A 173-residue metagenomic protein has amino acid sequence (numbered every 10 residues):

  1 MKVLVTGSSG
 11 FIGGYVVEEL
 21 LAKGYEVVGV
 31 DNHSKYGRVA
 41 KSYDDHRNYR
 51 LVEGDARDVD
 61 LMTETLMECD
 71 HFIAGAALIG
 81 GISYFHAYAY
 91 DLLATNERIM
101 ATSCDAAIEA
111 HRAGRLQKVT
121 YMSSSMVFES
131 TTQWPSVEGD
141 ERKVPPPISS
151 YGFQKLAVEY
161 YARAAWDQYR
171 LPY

Functional and structural regions predicted by a protein language model:
V3-K23: N-terminal Rossmann NAD(P)H-binding glycine-rich loop of SDR-like oxidoreductase domains
T6, V30, F72-A76, V119-S125: SDR active-site strand-loop-helix element
Y25-K35: Conserved glycine-rich Rossmann-like NAD(P)H-binding loop of the short-chain dehydrogenase/reductase
D45-D58: Rossmann-fold cofactor-recognition segment
A56-E97: NAD(P)H-binding glycine-rich loop region in Rossmannoid oxidoreductase-like domains and their noncatalytic homologs
L92-M100, A107, T120, Q154-K155: Short alpha-helix in the Rossmann-fold core of NAD(P)-dependent oxidoreductases
A101-I148: Conserved Rossmann-fold NAD(P)-dependent oxidoreductase catalytic core, especially the SDR/UDP-sugar
D105, P146-Y173: Active-site Tyr-X1-5-Lys
